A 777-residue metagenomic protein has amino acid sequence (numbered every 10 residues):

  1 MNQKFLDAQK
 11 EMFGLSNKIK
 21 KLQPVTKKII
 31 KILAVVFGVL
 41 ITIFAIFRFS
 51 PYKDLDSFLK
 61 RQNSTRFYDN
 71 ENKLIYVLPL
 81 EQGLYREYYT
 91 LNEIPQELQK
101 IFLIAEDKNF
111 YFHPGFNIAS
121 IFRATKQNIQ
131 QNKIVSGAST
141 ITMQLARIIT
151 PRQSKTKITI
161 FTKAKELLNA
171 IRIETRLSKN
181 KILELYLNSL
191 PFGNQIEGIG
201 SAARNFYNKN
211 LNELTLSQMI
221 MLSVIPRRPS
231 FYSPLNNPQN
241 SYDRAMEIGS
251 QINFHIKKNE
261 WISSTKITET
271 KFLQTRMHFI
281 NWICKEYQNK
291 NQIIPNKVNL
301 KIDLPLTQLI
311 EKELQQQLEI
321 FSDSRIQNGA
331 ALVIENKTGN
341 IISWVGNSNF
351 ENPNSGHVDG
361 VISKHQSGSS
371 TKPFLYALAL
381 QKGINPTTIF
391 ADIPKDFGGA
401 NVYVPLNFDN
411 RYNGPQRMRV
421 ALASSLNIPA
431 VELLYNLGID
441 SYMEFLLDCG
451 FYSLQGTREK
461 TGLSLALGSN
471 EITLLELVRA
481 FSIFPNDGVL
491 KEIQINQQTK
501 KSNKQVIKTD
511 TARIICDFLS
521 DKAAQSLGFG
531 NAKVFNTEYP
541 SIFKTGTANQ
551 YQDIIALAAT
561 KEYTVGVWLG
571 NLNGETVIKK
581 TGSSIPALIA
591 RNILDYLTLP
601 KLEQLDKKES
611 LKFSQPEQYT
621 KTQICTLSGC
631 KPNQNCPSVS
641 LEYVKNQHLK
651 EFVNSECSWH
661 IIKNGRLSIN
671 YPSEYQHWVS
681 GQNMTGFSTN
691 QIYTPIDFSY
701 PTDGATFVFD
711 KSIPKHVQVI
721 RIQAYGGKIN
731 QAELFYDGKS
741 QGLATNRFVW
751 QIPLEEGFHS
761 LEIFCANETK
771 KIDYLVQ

Functional and structural regions predicted by a protein language model:
N2-N70: N-terminal type II signal-anchor transmembrane helix that functions as the membrane-insertion/stop-transfer segment
M12, V25-T26, Y68, S250 (+6 more regions): Soluble, non-transmembrane domains of envelope/secretory-pathway proteins that act on or interact with carbohydrate
F37-F44, K133-Q308, K312, E444-L447 (+3 more regions): Non-catalytic, structured segments within soluble enzyme domains
F102-L103, I252, I256, I310 (+8 more regions): Active-site SXXK
Y111-I121, E197-G200, N259, L380-G399 (+2 more regions): Short, well-structured active-site flanking segments
Q130-S154, K271-N289, K337, I384-Y442 (+2 more regions): Conserved catalytic neighborhood of penicillin-recognizing serine enzymes
E174, P226-R244, I294-L306, N352-D392 (+5 more regions): Active-site loop and adjoining helix of the penicillin-binding protein/serine DD-peptidase-beta-lactamase fold
L300-D323, L332-E335, W344, E351-S363 (+6 more regions): A penicillin-recognizing enzyme superfamily signal
